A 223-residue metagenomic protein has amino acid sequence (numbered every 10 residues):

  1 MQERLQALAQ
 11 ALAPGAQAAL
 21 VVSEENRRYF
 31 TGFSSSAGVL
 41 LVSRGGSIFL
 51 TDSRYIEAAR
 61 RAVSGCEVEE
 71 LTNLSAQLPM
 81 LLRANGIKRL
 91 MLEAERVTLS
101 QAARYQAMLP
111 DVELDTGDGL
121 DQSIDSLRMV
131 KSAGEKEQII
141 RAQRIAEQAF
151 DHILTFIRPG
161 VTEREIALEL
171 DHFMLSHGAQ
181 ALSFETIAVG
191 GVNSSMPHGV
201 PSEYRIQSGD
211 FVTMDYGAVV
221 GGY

Functional and structural regions predicted by a protein language model:
M1-L50, S75-G86, E113-L114, D151: Terminal domain-start leader segments
L20-V22, L50, E93, V189 (+1 more regions): Short beta-strand segments
E24-N26, T51-E57, R96-A102: Short, polar loop motifs at secondary-structure junctions
R27-S34, G119-I124, V130, V161-Y223: Short catalytic-site patches enriched in acidic/histidine residues that coordinate or position cofactors/metals
L40, I139, G209: Divalent metal-coordination and catalytic microenvironments
S43, A62-G65, M108-D111: Short, structured coil segments at secondary-structure junctions
G46, T51-M80: Compact, glycine/acidic-enriched structural inserts
A76-L182: Flexible, acidic/His-enriched mid-domain "rim/lid" segments that flank
